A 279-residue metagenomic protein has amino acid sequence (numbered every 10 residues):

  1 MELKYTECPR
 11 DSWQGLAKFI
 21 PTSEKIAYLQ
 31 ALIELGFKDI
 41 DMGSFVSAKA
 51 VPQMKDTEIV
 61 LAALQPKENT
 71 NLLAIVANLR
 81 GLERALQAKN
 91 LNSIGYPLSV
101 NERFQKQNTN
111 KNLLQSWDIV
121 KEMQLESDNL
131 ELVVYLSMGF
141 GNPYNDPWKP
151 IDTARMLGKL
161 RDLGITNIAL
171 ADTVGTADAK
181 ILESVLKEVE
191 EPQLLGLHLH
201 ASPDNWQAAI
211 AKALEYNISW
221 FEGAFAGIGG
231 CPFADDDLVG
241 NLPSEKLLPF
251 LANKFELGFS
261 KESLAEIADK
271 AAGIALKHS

Functional and structural regions predicted by a protein language model:
M1-S279: Catalytic cores and adjacent flexible loops of soluble metabolic enzymes that perform enolate/carbanion chemistry on
